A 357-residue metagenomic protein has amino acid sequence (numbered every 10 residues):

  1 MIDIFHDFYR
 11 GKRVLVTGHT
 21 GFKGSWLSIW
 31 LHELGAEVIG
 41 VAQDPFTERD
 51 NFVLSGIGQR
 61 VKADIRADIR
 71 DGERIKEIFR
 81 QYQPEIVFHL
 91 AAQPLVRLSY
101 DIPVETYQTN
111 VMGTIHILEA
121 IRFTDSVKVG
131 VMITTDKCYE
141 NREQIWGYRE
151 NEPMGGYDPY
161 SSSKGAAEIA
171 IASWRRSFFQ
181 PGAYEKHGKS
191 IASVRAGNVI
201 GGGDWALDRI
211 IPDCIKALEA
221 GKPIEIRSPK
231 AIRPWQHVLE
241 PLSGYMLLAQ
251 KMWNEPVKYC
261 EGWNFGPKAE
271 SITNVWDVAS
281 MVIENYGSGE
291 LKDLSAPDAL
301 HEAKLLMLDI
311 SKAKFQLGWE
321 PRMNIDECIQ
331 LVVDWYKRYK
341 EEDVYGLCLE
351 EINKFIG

Functional and structural regions predicted by a protein language model:
M1-A196, Y339, F355: N-terminal Rossmann-like NAD(P)+-binding domain of SDR-like oxidoreductases, especially those catalyzing
T17, I69, Q108-V111, Y160 (+7 more regions): Short, solvent-exposed loop/helix junctions and linker helices that flank or host conserved functional motifs
E33-E37, A67, N198, L218-G357: C-terminal substrate-binding subdomain of Rossmann-fold SDR/epimerase-dehydratase oxidoreductases
D50-V53, R142-I145, D204-D208, V238-L239 (+2 more regions): Short aromatic-enriched loop/helix-cap "lid" or pocket-rim segments at secondary-structure transitions that line
G58-R60, N151-P153, S177-I191, C214-I226 (+2 more regions): A short C-terminal helix-loop "cap" of Rossmann-like NAD(P)-dependent dehydrogenase/epimerase domains
G72-E73, E85, R97, V104 (+7 more regions): Residues in well-ordered alpha-helical elements
T114, L207-P212, Y245: Amphipathic alpha-helical segments in well-structured domains
I171-W174, C214, A313: Structural element of the ATP-grasp superfamily
